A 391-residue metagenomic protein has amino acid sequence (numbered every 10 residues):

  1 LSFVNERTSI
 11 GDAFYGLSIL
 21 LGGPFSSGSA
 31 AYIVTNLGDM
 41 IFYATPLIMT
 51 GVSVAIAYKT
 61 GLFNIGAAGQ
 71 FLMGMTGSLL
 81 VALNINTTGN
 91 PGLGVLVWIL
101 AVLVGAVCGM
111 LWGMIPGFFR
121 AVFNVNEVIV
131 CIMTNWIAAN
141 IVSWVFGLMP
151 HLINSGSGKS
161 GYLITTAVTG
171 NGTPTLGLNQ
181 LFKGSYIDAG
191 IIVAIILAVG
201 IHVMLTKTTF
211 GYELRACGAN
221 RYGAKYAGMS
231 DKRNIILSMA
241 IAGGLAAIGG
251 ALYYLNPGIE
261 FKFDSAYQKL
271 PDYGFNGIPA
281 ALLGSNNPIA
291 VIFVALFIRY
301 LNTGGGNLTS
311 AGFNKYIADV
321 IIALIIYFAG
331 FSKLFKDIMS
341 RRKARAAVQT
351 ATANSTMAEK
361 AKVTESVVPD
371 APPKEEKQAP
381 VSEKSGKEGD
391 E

Functional and structural regions predicted by a protein language model:
L1, A219, Y226, S230-R233 (+1 more regions): Cytosolic-side transmembrane-helix boundaries in multi-pass membrane proteins
L1-M49, V95-L96: Membrane-interfacial amphipathic/re-entrant helices at transmembrane-helix boundaries
I19, N135-K207: Transmembrane helix-bundle core of multi-pass membrane transporters and related energy-transducing complexes
F25-I85, V102, A106, M110-V125 (+3 more regions): Single transmembrane alpha-helix segments in multi-pass membrane proteins
D39, Y43, G66-M75, V97 (+7 more regions): Alpha-helical transmembrane segments of multi-pass membrane proteins, especially transporters and channels
A44-A55, L72, T76, M110-M114 (+6 more regions): Hydrophobic alpha-helical segments embedded in the membrane of multi-pass proteins
Q70, F182-F261, P288-I289: Helix-loop-helix "hairpin" substructures at the membrane interface of multi-pass membrane proteins
A246, L252-A323: Transmembrane alpha-helical segments in multi-pass inner-membrane proteins
